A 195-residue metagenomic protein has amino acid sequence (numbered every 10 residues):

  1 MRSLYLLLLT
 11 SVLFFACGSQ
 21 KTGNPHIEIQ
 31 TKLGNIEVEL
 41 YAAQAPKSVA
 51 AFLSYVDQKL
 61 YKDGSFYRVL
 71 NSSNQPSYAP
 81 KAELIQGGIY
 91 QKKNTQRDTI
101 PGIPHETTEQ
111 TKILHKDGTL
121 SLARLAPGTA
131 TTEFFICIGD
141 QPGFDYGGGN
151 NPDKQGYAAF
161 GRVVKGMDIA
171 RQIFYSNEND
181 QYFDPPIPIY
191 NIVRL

Functional and structural regions predicted by a protein language model:
M1-G23: Bacterial Sec-dependent N-terminal signal peptides
C17-L195: Cyclophilin-like peptidyl-prolyl cis-trans isomerases
